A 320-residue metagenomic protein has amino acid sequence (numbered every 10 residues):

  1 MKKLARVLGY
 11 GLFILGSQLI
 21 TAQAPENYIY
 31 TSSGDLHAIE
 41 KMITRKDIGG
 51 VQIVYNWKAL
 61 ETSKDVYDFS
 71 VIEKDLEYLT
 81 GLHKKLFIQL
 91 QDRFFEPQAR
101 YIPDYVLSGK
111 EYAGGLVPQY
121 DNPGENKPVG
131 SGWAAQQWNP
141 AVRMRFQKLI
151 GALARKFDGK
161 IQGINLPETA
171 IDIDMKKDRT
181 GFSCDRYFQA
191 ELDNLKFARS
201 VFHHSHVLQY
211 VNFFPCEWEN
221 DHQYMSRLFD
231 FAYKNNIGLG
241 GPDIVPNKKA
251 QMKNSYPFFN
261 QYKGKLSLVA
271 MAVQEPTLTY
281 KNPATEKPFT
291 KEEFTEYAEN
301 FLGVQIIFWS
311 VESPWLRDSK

Functional and structural regions predicted by a protein language model:
M1-Q23: Bacterial Sec-dependent N-terminal signal peptides
L12-I14, L19, H37, Y112 (+2 more regions): Polar low-complexity intrinsically disordered regions enriched in Ser/Thr and small residues
I14, I29-T31, F259-N260, T295: Compositionally biased, low-structure terminal segments
Q23-A24, I43-K46, T80-G81, A232-Y233 (+2 more regions): Flexible, charged surface loops at secondary-structure boundaries
P25-R186, A198-R199, H203-Q223, I237-L239 (+1 more regions): Aromatic-lined carbohydrate-binding surfaces of glycoside hydrolases
F87, Q91, F95, N235-K320: Substrate-binding cleft of secreted/luminal carbohydrate-active enzymes
L192-L195: A general structural signal for well-ordered alpha-helical packing
M225-L228: Alpha-helical repeat scaffolds
